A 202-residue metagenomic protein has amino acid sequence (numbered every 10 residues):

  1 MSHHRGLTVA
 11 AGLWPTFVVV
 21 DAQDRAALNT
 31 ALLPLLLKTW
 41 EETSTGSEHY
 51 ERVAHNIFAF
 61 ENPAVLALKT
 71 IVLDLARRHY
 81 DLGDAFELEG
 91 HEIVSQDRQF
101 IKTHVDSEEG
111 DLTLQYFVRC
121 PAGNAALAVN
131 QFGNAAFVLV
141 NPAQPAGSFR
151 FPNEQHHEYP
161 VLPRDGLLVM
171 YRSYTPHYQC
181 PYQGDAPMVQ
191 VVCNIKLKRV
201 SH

Functional and structural regions predicted by a protein language model:
M1-L82, F100: Non-heme Fe(II)/2-oxoglutarate
D21, F117-R119, N194-K198: Solvent-exposed residues in well-ordered beta-strands and their adjoining turns, especially edge/terminal strands
A27-L28, A146-S148, S201-H202: Short, surface-exposed beta-strand/loop "edge" segments at domain boundaries and coil↔beta transitions
D81-H91: A short coil-to-beta-strand element that immediately follows conserved catalytic motifs
D84-F86, E108-G110, P187: Residue-level preference for beta-strand/loop junctions
L88-G90, L112-L114, V189-C193: Hydrophobic residues positioned within well-ordered beta-strands of beta-sheet architectures
H91-M170: Catalytic core of non-heme Fe(II) oxygenases with the double-stranded beta-helix
R150-H202: Catalytic core of Fe(II)/2-oxoglutarate
